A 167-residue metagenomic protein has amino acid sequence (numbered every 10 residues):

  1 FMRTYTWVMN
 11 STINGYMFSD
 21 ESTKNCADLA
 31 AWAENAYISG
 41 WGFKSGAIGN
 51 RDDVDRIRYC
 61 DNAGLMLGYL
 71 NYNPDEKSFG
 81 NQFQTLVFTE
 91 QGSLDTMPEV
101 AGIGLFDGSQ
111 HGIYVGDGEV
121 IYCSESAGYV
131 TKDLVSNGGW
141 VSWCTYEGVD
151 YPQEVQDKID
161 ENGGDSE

Functional and structural regions predicted by a protein language model:
F1-D75, G108-Q110, I121-C123, A127 (+3 more regions): N-terminal capping segments
P74-L86: Short, well-structured active-site flanking segments
V87-M97: Short alpha-helix capping/helix-loop boundary micro-motifs
A101-I103: Structural motif
V130-N137: A short macromolecule-binding patch
N137-W143: Short coil-to-beta transitions that initiate beta-strands within beta-rich domains
